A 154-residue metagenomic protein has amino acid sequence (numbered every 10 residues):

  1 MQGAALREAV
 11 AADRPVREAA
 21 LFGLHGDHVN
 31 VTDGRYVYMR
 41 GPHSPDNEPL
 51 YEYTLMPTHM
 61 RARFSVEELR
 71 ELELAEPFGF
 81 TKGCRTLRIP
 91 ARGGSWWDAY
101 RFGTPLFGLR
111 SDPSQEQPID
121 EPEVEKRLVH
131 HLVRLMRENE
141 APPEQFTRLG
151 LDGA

Functional and structural regions predicted by a protein language model:
M1-D33: Polar, surface-exposed loop/tail segments that function as active-site lids or cofactor/substrate-recognition elements
R7, V29, P113-Q115, T147-G153: Feature captures the catalytic ectodomains and active-site-proximal regions of enzymes that hydrolyze or transfer
R17-L21, R127, P143-F146, G150: WW-domain-binding short linear motifs
H25-D120: C-terminal, low-complexity/hydrophilic appendages and adjacent surface loops of extracellular/periplasmic anionic
L128-L132: Short amphipathic alpha-helical coiled-coil/interface segments
R134-P143: A short, conserved beta-to-alpha structural element at the edge of catalytic cores that scaffolds binding
